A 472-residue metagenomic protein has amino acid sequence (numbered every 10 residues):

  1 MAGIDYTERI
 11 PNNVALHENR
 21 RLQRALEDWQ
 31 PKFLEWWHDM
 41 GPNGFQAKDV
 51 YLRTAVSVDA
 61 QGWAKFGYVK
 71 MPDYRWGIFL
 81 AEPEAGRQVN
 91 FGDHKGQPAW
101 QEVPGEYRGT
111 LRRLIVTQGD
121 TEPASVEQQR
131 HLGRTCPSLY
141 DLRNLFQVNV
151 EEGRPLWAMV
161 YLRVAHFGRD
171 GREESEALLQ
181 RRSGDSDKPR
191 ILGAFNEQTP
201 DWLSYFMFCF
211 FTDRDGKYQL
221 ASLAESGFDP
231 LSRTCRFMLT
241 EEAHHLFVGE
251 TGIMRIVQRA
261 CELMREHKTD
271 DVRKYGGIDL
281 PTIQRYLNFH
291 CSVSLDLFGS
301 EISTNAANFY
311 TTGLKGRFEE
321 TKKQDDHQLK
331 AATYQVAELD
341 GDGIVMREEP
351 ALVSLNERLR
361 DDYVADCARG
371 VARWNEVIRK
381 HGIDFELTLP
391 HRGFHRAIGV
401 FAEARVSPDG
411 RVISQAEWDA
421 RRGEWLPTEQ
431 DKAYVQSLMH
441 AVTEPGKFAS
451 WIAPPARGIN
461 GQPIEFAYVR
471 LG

Functional and structural regions predicted by a protein language model:
M1-Y140, A165-T199, C291-G472: Terminal targeting/low-complexity segments that flank the catalytic cores of oxidoreductases
Q118-T121, W202-G216: Aromatic-rich carbohydrate-recognition surfaces in CAZymes
A124, F211, D215, D229-H244 (+1 more regions): Short, well-structured alpha-helical interface segments that form or flank functional binding sites
Q129, P155, M159, D213-S222: Long, well-ordered alpha-helical segments
H131-R143, H166, Y218-M238, G252-T282 (+1 more regions): Inter-helical turn/loop segments and adjacent helix faces that build the functional surface of alpha-helical bundle
L132-D187, M238-I256: Long, hydrophobic, well-ordered secondary-structure blocks that form the structural core and pocket-lining surfaces
E173-R182, K188-N196, V257-C291: Short non-catalytic regulatory patches outside canonical folded cores
